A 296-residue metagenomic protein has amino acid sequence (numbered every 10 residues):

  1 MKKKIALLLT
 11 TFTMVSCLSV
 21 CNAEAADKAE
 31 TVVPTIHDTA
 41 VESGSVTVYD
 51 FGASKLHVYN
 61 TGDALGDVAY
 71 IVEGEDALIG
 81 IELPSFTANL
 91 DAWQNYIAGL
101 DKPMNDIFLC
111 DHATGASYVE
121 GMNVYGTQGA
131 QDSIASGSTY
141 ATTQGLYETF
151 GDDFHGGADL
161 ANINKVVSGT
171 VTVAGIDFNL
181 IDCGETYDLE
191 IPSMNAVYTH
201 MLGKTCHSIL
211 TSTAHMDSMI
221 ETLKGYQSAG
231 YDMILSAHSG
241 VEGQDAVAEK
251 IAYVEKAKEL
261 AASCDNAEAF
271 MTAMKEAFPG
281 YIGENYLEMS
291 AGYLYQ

Functional and structural regions predicted by a protein language model:
K2, V32, N266-Q296: C-terminal regulatory/interaction regions
L9-L18: Hydrophobic core
C17-P34: Sec-dependent signal peptide cleavage junction
P34, D38-S45, D50, I134-T186: Metallo-beta-lactamase
E42-Y96, D188-M201: Conserved beta-strand hairpin/beta-sheet module of binuclear metal-dependent hydrolase folds, prominently
D76-L78, T87-A130, A229-G230: Active-site metal-binding motif and surrounding structural segment of the metallo-beta-lactamase
A174-G230, E242: Active-site-proximal loop/helix segments of hydrolase catalytic cores
D217-A273, P279-G280: Divalent-metal (often Zn2+) His-rich catalytic cores of metallo-beta-lactamase-fold enzymes
